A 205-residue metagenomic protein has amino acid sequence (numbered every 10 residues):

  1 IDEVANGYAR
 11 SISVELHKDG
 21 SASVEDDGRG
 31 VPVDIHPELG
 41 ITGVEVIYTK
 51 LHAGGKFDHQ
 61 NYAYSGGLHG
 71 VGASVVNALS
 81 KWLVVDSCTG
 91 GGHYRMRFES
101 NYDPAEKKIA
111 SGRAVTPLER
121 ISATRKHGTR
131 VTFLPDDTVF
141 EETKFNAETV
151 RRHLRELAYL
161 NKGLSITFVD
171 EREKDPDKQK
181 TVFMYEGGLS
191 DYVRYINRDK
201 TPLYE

Functional and structural regions predicted by a protein language model:
I1-I12, G72-L79: Conserved ATP-binding N-box helix of the HATPase_c
I1-Y8, L51-H59: Structural motif corresponding to the C-terminal cap of alpha-helices
V14-L16: Conserved catalytic core of two-component histidine kinases
K18-E38, G43, G54-E186, Y192-Y195: GHKL-type ATPase core
I47: Short basic (Lys/Arg) and small-residue
K200-E205: Short, intrinsically disordered, charge-balanced linker/junction segments flanking boundaries in proteins
